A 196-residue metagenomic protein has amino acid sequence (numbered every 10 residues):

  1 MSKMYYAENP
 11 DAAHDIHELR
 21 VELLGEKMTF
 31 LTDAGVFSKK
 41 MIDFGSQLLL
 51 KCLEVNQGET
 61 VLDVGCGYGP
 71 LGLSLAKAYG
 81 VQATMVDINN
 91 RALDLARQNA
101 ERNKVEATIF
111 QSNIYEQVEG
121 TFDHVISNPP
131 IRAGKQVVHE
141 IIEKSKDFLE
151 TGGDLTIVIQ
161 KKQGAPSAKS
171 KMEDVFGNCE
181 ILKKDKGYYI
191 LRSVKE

Functional and structural regions predicted by a protein language model:
M1-L24, A34-K39, G187: N-terminal auxiliary segments of SAM/dcSAM-dependent transferases
F44-S127: Conserved SAM/SAH cofactor-binding pocket of Class I
E54, E150, G177: Short conserved AdoMet
L75, K144-S145, M172: Class I S-adenosylmethionine-dependent transferase superfamily signal
H139-T151: A short glycine-rich, Lys/Arg-flanked "PGG" loop and its adjoining helix->strand segment in the class I
G152-I159: Conserved beta-strand signature within the Rossmann-like core of class I S-adenosyl-L-methionine
Q160-G177: Conserved class I S-adenosyl-L-methionine
K184-E196: Core SAM-dependent methyltransferase catalytic element
